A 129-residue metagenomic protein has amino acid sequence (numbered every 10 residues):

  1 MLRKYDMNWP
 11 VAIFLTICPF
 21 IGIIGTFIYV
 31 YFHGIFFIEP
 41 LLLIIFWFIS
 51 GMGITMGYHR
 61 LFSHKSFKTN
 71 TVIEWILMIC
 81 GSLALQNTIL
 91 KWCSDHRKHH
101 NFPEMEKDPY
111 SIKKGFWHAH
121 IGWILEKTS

Functional and structural regions predicted by a protein language model:
M1-S129: Non-catalytic, topology-defining segments of multipass membrane proteins
